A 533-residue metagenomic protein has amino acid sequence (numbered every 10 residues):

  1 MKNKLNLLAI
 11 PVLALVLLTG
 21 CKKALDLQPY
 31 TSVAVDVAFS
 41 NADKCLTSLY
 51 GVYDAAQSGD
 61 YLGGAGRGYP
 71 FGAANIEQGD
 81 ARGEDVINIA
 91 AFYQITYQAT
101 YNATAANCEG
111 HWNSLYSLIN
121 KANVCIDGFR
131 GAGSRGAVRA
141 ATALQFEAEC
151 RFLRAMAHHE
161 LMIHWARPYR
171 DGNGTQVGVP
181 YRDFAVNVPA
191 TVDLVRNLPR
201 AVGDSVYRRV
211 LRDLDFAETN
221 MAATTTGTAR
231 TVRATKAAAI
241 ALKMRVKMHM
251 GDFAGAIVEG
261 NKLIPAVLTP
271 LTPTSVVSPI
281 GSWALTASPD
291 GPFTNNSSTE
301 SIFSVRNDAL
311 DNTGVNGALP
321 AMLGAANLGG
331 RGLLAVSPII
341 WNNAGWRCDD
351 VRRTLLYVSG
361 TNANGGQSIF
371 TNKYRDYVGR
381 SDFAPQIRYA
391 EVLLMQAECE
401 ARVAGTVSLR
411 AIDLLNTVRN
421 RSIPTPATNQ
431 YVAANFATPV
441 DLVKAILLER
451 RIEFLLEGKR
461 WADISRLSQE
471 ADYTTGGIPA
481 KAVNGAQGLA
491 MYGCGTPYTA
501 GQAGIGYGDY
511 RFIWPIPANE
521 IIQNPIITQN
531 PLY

Functional and structural regions predicted by a protein language model:
K2-L5, V16-D43, V210, M244 (+1 more regions): Bacterial Sec-dependent N-terminal signal peptides
C21-N75, E520-Y533: Acidic, glycine-rich segments characteristic of secretory precursors and extracytoplasmic regions
L49, I119-A122, Y207, L214 (+3 more regions): Inward-facing hydrophobic residues that define packing positions of alpha-helical scaffold repeats
I89-A166, N197, A201-D204, L214 (+5 more regions): Conserved, well-structured interaction surfaces
H164-R208: Short coil/linker segments at helix-helix boundaries
G178, R233, G251, I257-A390 (+9 more regions): Hydrophobic-face positions in mid-chain alpha helices that act as interaction patches
Y207, F253, T406-S408: TPR-repeat structural position
